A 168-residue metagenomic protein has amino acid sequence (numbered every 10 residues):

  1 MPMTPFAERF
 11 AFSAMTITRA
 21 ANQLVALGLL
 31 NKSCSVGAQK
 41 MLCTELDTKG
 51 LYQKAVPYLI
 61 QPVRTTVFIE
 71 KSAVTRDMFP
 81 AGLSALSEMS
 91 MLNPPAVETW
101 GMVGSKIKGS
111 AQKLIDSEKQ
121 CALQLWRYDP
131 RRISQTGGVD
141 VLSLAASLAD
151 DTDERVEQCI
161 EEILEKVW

Functional and structural regions predicted by a protein language model:
M1-F10: Short acidic, hydrophobic short linear motifs in intrinsically disordered regions
F10-S13, Q112-L114: A generic short-segment signal for beta-strand/edge and adjacent turn/coil regions
A11-A26: Short amphipathic alpha-helical interaction segments
V25-V36: A short, conserved structural fragment
G37-E45: Minor-groove-contacting beta-hairpin "wing" of winged helix-turn-helix DNA-binding domains
L46-L51: Basic, amphipathic "hinge/linker" alpha-helix immediately C-terminal to the N-terminal HTH DNA-binding motif
Y52-W168: Long, low-complexity, charge-rich intrinsically disordered regions
